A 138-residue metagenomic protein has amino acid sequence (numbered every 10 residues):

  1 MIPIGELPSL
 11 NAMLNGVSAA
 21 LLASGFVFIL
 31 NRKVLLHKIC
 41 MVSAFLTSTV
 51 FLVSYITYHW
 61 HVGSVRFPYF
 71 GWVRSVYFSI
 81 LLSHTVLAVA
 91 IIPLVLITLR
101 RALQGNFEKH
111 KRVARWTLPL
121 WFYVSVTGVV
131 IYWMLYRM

Functional and structural regions predicted by a protein language model:
M1-M138: Alpha-helical membrane insertion/targeting regions
